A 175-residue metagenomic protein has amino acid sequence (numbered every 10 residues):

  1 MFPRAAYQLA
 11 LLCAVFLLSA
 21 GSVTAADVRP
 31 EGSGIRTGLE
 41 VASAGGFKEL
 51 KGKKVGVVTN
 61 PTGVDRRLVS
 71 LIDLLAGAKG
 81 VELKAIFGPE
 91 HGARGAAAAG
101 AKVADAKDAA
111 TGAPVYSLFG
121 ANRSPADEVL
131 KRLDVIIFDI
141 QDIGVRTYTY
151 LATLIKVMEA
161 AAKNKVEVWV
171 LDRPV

Functional and structural regions predicted by a protein language model:
Q8-A20: Bacterial N-terminal signal peptides
V23-A26, P30: Boundary at the C-terminal end of the N-terminal hydrophobic targeting segment
G34-V81: N-terminal phosphate-binding or glycine-rich loops at protein starts, especially the Walker A/P-loop of NTPases
G80-V81, A161-E167: A short helix->loop->beta-strand "cap" motif at the edges of active sites that frequently abuts
E82-H91: Short internal beta-strands
A99-L133, V145: Glycine-rich oxoanion-binding loops at beta->alpha junctions
D134-I143, W169-D172: Short acidic catalytic loops
D142-L154: Glycine/threonine-rich flexible loop motifs
